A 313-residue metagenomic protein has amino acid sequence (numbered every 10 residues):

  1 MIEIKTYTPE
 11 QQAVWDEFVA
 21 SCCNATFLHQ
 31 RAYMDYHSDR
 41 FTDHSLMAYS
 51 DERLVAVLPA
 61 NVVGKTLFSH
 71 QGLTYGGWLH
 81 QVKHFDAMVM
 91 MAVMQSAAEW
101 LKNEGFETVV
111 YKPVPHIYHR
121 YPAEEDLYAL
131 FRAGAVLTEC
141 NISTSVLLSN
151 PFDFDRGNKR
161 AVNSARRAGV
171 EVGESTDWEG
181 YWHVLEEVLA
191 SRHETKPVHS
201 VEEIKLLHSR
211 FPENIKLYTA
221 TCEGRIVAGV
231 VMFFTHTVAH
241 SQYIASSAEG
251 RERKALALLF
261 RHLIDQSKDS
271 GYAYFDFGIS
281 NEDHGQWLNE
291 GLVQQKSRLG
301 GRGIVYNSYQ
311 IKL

Functional and structural regions predicted by a protein language model:
I2-D51, V55-T66, P113-G250: A conserved beta-strand-loop-helix scaffold within acyl/acetyltransferase catalytic domains
P9, F27, M88-M91, V198 (+2 more regions): Conserved phosphate-coordination/catalytic loops
F41-D43, N103-F106, I215, D269-Y272: Short, high-confidence coil segments that cap the C-terminus of an alpha-helix and link into the following beta-strand
Y49, V57-A60, L73, L79-Q81 (+2 more regions): Aromatic (often tryptophan-rich) hydrophobic motifs at membrane interfaces
H70-L79, W182-E187: Short, basic/glycine-rich phosphate-binding loops at helix/coil junctions that contact nucleotide phosphates
L73-R120: A gly/proline- and charged-residue-enriched helix-loop-helix capping module
A98, K205-S209, I264: Generic structural signal for well-ordered alpha-helical scaffold segments
